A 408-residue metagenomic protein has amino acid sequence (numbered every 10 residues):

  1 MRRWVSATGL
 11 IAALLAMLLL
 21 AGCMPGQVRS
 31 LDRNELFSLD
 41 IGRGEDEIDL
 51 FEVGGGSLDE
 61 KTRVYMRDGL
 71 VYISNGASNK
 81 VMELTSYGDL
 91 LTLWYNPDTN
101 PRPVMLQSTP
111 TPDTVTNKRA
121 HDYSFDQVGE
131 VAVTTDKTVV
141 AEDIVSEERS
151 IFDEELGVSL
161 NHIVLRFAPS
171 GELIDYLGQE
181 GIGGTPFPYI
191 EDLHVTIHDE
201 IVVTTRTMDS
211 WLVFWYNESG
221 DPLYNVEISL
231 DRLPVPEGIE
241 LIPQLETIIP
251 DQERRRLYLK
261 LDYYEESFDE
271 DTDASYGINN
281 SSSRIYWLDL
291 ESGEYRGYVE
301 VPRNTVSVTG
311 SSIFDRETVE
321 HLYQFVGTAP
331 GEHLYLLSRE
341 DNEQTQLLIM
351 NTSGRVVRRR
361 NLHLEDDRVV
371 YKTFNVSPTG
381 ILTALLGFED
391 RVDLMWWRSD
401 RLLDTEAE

Functional and structural regions predicted by a protein language model:
M1-C23: Sec-dependent bacterial lipoprotein signal peptides
C23-E408: Eukaryotic scaffold repeat domains enriched in small/polar residues
